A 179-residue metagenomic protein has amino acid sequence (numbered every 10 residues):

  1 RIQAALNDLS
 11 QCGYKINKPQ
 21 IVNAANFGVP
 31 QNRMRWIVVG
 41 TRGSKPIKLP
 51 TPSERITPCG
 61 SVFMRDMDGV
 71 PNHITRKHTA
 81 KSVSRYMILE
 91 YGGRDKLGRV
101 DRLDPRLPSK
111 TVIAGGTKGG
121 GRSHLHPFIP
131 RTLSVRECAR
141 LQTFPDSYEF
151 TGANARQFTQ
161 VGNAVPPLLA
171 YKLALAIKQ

Functional and structural regions predicted by a protein language model:
R1-D104: Class I S-adenosyl-L-methionine
D66, H73-Q179: C-terminal target-recognition/interaction regions appended to catalytic cores
